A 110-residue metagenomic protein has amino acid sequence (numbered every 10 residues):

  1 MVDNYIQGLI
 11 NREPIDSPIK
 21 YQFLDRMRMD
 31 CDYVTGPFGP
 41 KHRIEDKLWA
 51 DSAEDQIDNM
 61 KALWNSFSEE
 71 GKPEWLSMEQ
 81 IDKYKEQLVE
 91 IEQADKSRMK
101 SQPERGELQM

Functional and structural regions predicted by a protein language model:
M1-R12, E107-Q109: Short, extreme N-terminal segment that most often corresponds to the first beta-strand
I6-D25: Short, charge/polar-rich alpha-helical segments
I15, E74, P103-E104: Generic low-complexity segments that are intrinsically disordered, proline-rich and/or Lys/Arg-biased
I15-P18, C31, M110: Intrinsic structural disorder
Y21-Y84: Acidic, low-complexity, intrinsically disordered interaction modules
D51-S52, K96, K100: Intrinsically disordered, low-complexity segments enriched in Ser/Pro/Gly/Ala and basic residues
I81-R98: Low-complexity intrinsically disordered segments
K100-M110: Non-Sec secretion/translocation targeting segments of pathogen effectors
